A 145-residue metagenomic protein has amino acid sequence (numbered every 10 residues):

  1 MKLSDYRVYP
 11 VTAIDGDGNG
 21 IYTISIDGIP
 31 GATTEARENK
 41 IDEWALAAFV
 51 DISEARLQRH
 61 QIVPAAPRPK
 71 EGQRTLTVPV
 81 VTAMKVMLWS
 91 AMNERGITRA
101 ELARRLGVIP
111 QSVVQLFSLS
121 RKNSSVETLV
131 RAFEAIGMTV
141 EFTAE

Functional and structural regions predicted by a protein language model:
M1-Q58: DNA-contacting interfaces and partner/effector-binding or oligomerization modules in DNA-centric proteins
P69-R95, T143: A short, Lys/Arg-rich alpha-helix, primarily the initiator
M92, A103, F133: The alpha-helix within a helix-turn-helix
R95, L106, A135-I136: Core residues of bacterial helix-turn-helix
T98-R105, V113: Short alpha-helical "recognition helix" segments of helix-turn-helix
G107-N123: Recognition helix of helix-turn-helix/homeodomain-like DNA-binding domains that insert into the DNA major groove
V126-F142: DNA major-groove recognition helix of helix-turn-helix/homeodomain DNA-binding modules
